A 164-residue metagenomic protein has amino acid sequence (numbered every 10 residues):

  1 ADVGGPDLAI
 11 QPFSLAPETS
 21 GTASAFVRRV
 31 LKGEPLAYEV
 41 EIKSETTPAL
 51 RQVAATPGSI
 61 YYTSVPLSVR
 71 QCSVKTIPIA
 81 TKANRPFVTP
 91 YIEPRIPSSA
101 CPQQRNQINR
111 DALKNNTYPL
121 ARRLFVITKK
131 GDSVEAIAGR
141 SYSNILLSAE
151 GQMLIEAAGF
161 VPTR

Functional and structural regions predicted by a protein language model:
A1-R164: Exported/periplasmic ABC-transporter solute-binding proteins
